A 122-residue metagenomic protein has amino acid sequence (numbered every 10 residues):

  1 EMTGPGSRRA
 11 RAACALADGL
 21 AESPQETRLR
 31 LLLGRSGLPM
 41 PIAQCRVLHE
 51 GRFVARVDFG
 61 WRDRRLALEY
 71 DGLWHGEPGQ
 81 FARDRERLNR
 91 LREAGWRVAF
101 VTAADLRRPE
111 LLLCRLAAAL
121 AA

Functional and structural regions predicted by a protein language model:
E1-A122: Surface segments flanking catalytic/ligand-binding clefts of nucleic-acid enzymes
